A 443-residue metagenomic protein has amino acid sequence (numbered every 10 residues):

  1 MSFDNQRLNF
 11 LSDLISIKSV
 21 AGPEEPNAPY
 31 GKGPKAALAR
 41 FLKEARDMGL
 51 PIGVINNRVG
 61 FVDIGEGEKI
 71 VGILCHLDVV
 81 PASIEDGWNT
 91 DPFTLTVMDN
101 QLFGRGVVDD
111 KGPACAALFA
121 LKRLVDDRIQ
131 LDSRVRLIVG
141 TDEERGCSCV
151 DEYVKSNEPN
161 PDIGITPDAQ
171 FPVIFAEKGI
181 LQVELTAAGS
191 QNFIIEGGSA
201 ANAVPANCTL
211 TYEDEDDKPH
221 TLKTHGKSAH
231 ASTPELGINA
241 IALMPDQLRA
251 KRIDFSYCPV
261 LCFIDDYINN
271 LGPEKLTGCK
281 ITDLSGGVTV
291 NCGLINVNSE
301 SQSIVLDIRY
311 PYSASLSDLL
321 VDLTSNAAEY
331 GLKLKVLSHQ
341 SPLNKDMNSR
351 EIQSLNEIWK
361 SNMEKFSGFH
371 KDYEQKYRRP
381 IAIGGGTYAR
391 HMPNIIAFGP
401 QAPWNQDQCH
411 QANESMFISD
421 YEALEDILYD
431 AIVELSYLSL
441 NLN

Functional and structural regions predicted by a protein language model:
M1-F103, I129-L131: Acidic/His- and Gly-rich active-site-bordering loop/insert found across diverse amide/peptide-bond hydrolases
S16, V20, F93-L95, H225-K227 (+2 more regions): Short connector loops/turns at beta-strand edges and beta->alpha or beta->beta junctions
F41, A114-L124, Y212, M244-L248 (+2 more regions): Buried hydrophobic packing segments
I70-V139, R145, P159, Q411-A423: Active-site metal-coordination/substrate-binding segment of hydrolases, especially metallo-dependent peptidases
I84-V97, I180-L181, A187, D217-T224 (+2 more regions): Acidic-glycine-rich active-site phosphate/pyrophosphate-binding loop
D151-A314: Midchain, well-structured core segments that form catalytic/ion-binding scaffolds
P234-S299, R309-L320, K333-N443: An extended, acidic, His-containing surface patch that forms the Zn2+-binding/catalytic region of metallohydrolases
